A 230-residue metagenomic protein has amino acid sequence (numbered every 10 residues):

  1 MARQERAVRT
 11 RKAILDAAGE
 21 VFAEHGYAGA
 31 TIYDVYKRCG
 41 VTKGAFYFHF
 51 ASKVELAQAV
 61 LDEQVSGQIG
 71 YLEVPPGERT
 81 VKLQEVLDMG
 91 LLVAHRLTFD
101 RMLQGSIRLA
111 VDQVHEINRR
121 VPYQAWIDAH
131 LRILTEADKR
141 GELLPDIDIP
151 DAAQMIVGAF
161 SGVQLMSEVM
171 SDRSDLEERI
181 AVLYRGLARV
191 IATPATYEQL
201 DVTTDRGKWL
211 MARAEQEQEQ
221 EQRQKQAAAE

Functional and structural regions predicted by a protein language model:
M1-H25, G29-R38, V54-Q58: Basic, helix-initiating cap at the start of DNA-binding domains
A13, Q84-M89, D151-G158, E178 (+1 more regions): Amphipathic alpha-helical interaction segments
A17, V21, A159-M166: Amphipathic alpha-helical interface segments
C39-F50: Short hydrophobic/aromatic patch on the recognition helix
A59, G70-F99, L103, A153: Hydrophobic alpha-helical connector segments
P75, Q104, V163, S167-M170: Secondary-structure edge/capping motif, primarily at the C-terminal ends of alpha-helices and the immediately following
L91-I147, D151: Short secondary-structure transition hinges
D128, R132-E136, M170-E230: C-terminal peripheral helix-coil segments that are non-catalytic and often amphipathic
